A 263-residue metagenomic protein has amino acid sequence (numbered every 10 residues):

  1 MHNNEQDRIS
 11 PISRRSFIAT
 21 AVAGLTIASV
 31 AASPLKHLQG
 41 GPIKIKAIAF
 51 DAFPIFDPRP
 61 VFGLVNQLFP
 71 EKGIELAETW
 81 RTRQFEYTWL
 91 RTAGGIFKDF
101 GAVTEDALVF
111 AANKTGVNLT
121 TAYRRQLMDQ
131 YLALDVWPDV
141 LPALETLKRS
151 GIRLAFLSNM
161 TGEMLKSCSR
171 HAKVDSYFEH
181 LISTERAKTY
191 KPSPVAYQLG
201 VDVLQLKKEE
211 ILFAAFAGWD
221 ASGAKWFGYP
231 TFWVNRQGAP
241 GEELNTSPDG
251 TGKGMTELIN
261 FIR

Functional and structural regions predicted by a protein language model:
M1-I12: N-terminal secretory signal peptides
H2-N4, T20, E145, L157 (+2 more regions): Asp-based, Mg2+/Mn2+-dependent phosphohydrolase catalytic module
I12-A31: N-terminal export leaders
S29-G41: Bacterial Sec-dependent signal peptides at the C-terminal "C-region" and cleavage site
G41-T82: Active-site neighborhood of HAD-like aspartate-dependent phosphohydrolases
F62, A77, R81, G101-V109 (+1 more regions): An amphipathic alpha-helix signature
T88-R125: A metal-dependent, Asp-based hydrolase signature
Y123-D135, V140-R170, T184: Substrate-recognition element of Asp-dependent hydrolases with the DxDx(T/V) motif
